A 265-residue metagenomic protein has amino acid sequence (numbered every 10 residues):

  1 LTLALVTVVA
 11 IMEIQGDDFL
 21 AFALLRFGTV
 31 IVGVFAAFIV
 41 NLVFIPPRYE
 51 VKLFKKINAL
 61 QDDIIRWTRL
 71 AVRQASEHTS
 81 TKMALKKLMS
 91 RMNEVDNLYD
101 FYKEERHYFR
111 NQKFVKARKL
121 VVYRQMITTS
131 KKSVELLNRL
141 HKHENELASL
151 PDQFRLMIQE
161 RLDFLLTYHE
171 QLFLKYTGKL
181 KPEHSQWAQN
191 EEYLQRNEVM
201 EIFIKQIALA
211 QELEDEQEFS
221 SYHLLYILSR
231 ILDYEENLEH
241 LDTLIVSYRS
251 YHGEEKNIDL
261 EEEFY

Functional and structural regions predicted by a protein language model:
L1-S90, E263-Y265: A transmembrane helix-and-boundary motif of multi-pass membrane transporters/channels
V6-V9, V30-V34, V40-V43, V51 (+8 more regions): Extended aliphatic helical segments
V8, A37, F44, A75 (+4 more regions): General secondary-structure edge motif
G16-A21, F38-N41, I57-N58, A71 (+5 more regions): Short, charged low-complexity intrinsically disordered segments located at boundaries of structured domains
D18-L20, F114, V121, D215 (+1 more regions): Short, flexible coil/linker segments at or flanking structured domains
R48-S149: C-terminal membrane-adjacent module
R124-Y265: Soluble C-terminal extramembrane regulatory/interaction domains of multi-pass membrane proteins
